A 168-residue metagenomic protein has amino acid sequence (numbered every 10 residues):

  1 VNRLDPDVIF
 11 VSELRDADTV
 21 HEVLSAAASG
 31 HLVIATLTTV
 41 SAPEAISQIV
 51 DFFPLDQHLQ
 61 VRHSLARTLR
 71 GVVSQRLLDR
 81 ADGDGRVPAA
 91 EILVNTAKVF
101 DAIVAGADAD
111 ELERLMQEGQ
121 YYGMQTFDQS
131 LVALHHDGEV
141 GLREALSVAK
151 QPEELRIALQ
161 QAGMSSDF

Functional and structural regions predicted by a protein language model:
V1-F168: Short, flexible helix-loop junctions that flank or precede catalytic/ligand sites
